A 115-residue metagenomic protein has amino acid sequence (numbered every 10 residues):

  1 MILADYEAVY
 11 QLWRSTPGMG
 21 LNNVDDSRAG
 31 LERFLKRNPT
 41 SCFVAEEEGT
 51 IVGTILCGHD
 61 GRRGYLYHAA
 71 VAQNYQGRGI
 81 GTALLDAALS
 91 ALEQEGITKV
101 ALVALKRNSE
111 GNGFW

Functional and structural regions predicted by a protein language model:
M1-Q11: A short beta-loop-alpha structural element at the N-terminal edge of CoA-dependent acyl/N-acetyltransferase catalytic
E32-V44, Y65: A short helix-loop-beta-strand connector motif used in the catalytic cores of GNAT acetyltransferases and, in some
V44, T50-G58, Y65-A70: Conserved beta-strand in the GNAT
G58-Y67, Q76, E95-T98: A conserved beta-turn-beta hairpin within the catalytic core of GNAT-like acetyltransferases that forms part
V71, G77-S90: Conserved acetyl-CoA-binding loop-helix of GNAT-fold acetyltransferases
Q73, L102-N112: Conserved beta-strand-loop-alpha-helix junction that forms the acyl-donor binding cleft
L85, L92-A104: Conserved GNAT acetyl-CoA-binding A-motif
W115: Conserved active-site tyrosine of GNAT-family acetyltransferases
